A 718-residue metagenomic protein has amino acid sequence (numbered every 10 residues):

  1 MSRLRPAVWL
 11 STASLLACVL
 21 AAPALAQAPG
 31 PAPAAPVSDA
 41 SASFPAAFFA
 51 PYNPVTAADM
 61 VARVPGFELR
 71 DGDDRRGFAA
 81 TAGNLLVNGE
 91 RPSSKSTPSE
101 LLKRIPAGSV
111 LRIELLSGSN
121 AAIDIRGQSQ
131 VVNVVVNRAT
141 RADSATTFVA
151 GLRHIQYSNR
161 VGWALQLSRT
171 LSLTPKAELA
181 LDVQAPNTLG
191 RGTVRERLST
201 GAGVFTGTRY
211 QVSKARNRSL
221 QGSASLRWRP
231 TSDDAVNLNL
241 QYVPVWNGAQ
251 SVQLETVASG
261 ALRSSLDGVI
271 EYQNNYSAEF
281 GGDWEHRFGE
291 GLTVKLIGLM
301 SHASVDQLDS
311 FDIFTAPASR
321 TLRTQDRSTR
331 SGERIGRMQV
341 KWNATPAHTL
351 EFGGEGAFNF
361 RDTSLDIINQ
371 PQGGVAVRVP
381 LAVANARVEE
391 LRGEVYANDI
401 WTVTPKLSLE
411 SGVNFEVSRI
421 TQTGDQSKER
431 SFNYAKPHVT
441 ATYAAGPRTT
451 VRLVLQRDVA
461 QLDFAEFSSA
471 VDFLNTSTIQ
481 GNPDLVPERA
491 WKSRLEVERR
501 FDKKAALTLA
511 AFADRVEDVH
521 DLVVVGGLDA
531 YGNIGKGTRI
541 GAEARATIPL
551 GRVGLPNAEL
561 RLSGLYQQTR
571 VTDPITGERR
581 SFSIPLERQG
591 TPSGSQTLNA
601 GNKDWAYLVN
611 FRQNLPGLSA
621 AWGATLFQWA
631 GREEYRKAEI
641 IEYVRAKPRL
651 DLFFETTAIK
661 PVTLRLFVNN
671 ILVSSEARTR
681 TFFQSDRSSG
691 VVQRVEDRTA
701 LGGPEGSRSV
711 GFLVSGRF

Functional and structural regions predicted by a protein language model:
A57-M60, L86, E100, G127-A150 (+1 more regions): N-terminal periplasmic accessory domains that precede and gate Gram-negative outer-membrane beta-barrel machines
E90-S117, L167: Short acidic/polar hinge/loop motifs at secondary-structure boundaries that mediate gating or recognition
Y157-G192, V204-S251, Y272-T293: Transmembrane beta-barrel wall of Gram-negative outer-membrane proteins
S223-V245, E271-G424, K428, A444 (+3 more regions): Face-selective signature of the C-terminal outer-membrane beta-barrel domain
V269, N275, T329, A384-E390 (+5 more regions): Outer-membrane beta-barrel signature, preferentially recognizing the C-terminal barrel domain of Gram-negative
S304-D306, D362, R419, E429 (+5 more regions): Surface-exposed extracellular loop regions of Gram-negative outer-membrane beta-barrel proteins, predominantly
F512-R515, G532-E633: Gram-negative outer-membrane beta-barrel transporters
Q628-E634, T656-F718: C-terminal beta-signal and adjacent terminal beta-strands/loops of Gram-negative outer-membrane beta-barrel proteins
